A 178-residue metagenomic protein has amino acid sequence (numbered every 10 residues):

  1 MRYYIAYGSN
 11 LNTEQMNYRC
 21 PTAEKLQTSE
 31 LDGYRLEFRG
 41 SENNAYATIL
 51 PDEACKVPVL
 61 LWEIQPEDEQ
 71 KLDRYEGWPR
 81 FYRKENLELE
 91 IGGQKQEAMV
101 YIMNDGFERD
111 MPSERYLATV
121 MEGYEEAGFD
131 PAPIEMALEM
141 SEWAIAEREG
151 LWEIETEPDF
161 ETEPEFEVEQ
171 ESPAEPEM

Functional and structural regions predicted by a protein language model:
M1-M178: Glycine-aromatic micro-motifs
